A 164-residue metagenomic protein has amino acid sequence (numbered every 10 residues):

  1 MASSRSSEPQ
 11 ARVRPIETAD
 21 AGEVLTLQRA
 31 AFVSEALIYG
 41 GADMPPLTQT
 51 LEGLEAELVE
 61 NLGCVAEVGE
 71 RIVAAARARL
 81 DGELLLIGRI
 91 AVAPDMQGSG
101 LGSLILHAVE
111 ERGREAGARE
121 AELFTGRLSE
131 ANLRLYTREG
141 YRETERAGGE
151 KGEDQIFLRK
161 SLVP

Functional and structural regions predicted by a protein language model:
A11-T26: A short beta-loop-alpha structural element at the N-terminal edge of CoA-dependent acyl/N-acetyltransferase catalytic
T26-L54: Conserved GNAT-fold acetyl-CoA-binding loop/helix
G53-V65, L86: A short helix-loop-beta-strand connector motif used in the catalytic cores of GNAT acetyltransferases and, in some
V65, I90-Q97, T125-R127: A short, internal acetyl-CoA/4′-phosphopantetheine-binding micro-motif in the GNAT/acyltransferase core
V65, R71-R79, L86-A91: Conserved beta-strand in the GNAT
V92, G98-E111, R134-R138: Conserved acetyl-CoA-binding loop-helix of GNAT-fold acetyltransferases
G113-T125: Conserved GNAT acetyl-CoA-binding A-motif
L123-L133, G149-D154: Conserved beta-strand-loop-alpha-helix junction that forms the acyl-donor binding cleft
